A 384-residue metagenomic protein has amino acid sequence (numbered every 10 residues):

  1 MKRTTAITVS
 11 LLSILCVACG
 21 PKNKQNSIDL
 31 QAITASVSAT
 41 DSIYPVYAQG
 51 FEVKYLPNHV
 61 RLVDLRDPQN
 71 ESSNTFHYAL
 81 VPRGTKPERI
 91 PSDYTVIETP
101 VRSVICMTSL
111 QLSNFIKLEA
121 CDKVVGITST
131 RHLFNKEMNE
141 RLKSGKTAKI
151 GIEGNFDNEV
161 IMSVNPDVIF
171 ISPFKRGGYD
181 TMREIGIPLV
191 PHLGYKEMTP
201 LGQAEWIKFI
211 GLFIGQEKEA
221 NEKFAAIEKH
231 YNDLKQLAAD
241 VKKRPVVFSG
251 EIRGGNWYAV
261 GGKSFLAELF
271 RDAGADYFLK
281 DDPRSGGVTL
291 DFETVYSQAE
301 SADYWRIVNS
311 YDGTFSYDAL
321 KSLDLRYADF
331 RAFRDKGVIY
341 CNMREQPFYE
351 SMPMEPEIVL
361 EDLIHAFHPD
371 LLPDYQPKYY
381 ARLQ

Functional and structural regions predicted by a protein language model:
M1-T8: Bacterial N-terminal signal peptides that target proteins for export
L15-A18: C-terminal motif of bacterial Sec signal peptides marking the signal peptidase cleavage site
G20-N23: Bacterial signal peptide processing site
R61-M162: A short, structured surface patch at a secondary-structure boundary
T147-F174, I187, F292-W305: Proline-aspartate-enriched helix->loop->beta-strand connector
D157, S163, D167-N256, K280-D281 (+2 more regions): Extracytoplasmic substrate-binding proteins
K229, L234-D318: Flexible, glycine-rich surface segments
